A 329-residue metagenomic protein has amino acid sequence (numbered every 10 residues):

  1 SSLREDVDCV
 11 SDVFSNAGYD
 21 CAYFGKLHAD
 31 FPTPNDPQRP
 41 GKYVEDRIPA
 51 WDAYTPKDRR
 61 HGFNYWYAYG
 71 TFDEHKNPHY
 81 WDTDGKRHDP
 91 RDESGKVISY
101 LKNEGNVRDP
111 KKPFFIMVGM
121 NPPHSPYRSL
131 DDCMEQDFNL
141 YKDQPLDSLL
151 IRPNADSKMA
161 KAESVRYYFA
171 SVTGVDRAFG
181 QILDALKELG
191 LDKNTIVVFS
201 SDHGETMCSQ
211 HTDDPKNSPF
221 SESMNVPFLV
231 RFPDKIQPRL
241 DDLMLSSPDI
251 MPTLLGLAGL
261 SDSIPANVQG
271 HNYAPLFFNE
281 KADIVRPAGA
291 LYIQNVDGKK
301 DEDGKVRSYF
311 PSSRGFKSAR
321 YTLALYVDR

Functional and structural regions predicted by a protein language model:
S1-V327: Formylglycine-dependent sulfatase
